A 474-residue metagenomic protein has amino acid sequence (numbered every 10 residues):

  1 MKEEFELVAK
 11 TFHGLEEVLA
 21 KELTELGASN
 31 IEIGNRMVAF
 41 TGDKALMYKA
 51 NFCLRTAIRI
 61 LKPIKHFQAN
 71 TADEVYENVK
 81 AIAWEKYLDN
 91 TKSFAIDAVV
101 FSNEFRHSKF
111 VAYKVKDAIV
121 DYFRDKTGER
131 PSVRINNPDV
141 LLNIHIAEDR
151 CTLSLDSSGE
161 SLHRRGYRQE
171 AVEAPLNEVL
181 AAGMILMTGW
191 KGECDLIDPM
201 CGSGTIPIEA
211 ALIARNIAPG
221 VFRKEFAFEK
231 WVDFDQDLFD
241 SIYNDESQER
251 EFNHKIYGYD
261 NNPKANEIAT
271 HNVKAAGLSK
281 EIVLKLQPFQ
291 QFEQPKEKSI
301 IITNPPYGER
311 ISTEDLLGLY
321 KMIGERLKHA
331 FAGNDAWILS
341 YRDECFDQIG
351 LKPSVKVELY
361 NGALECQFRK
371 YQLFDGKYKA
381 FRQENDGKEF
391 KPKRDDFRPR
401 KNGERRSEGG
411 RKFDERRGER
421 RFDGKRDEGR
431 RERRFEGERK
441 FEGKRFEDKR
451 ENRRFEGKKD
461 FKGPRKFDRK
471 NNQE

Functional and structural regions predicted by a protein language model:
M1-K2, H329, A363, K370-E474: Basic Arg/Gly/Lys-rich low-complexity intrinsically disordered segments
K2-P138, Q473: Non-catalytic nucleic-acid substrate-recognition regions in nucleic-acid-modifying enzymes
T11, D260, S340: Short beta-strand/turn micro-motifs composed of small residues that flank or help shape donor/cofactor-binding pockets
A45-F52, E160-H163, K377: Short, charged/polar, Gly/Pro-enriched secondary-structure boundary elements
V99, R124, H145-M187: Class I S-adenosyl-L-methionine
F101-E104, S161, P306-R310: A short, flexible beta-alpha/helix-coil linker loop
L176-Q294, E309, L317: Conserved S-adenosyl-L-methionine
Q287-Q291, P295-R400: C-terminal catalytic and target-recognition region of SAM-dependent MTase-like enzymes, primarily methyltransferases
